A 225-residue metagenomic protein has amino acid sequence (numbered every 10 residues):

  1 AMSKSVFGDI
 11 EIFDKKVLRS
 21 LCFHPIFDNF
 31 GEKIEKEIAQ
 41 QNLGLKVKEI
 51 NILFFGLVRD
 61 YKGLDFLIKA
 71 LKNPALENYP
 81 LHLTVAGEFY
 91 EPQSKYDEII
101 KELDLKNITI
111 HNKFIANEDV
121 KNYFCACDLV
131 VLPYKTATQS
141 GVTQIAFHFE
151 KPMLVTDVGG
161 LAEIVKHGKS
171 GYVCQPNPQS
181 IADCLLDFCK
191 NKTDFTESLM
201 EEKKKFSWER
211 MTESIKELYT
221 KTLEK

Functional and structural regions predicted by a protein language model:
A1-I34: Donor nucleotide-sugar binding/catalytic pocket of nucleotide-sugar-dependent glycosyltransferases
I26, F55, H82-K95, K113: Glycosyltransferase donor-sugar binding loop
G31-L45: A short helix/loop element that forms part of the nucleotide-sugar donor recognition site in Leloir-type
K46-K62, I68-L71, T84: Conserved donor-binding/catalytic core segment of Leloir-type glycosyltransferases
Y96-K121: Nucleotide-activated donor-binding/catalytic signature segment of Leloir-type glycosyltransferases, i.e., the conserved
L129-L132, F147, P152-V155, V165: Short hydrophobic beta-strand element within catalytic cores of glycosyltransferases and related nucleotide-activated
Y134-T136: Aromatic "clamp/platform" in nucleotide-sugar-dependent glycosyltransferases that forms part of the donor/acceptor
H167-G168, Y172-Q179, L186-K192: Conserved acidic donor-binding segment of nucleotide-sugar-dependent glycosyltransferases
